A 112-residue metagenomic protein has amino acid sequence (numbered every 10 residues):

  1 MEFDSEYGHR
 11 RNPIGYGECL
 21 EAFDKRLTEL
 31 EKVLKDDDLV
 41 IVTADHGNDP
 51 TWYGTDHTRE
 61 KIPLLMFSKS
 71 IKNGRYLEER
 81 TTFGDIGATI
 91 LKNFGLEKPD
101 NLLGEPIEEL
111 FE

Functional and structural regions predicted by a protein language model:
M1-E112: Feature captures the catalytic ectodomains and active-site-proximal regions of enzymes that hydrolyze or transfer
